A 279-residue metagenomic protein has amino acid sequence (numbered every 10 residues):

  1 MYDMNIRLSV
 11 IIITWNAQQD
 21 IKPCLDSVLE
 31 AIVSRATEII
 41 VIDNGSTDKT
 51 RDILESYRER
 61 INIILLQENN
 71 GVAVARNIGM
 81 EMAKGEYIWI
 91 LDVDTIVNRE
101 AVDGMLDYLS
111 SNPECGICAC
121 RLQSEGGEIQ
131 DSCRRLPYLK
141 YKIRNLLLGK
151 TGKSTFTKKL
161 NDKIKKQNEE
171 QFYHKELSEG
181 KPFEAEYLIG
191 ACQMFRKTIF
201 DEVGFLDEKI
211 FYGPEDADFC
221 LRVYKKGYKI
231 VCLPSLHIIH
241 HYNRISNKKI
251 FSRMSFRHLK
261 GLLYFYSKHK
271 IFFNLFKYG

Functional and structural regions predicted by a protein language model:
A17-I32: Short, well-formed alpha-helical segments that are part of the catalytic scaffolds of diverse glycosyltransferases
S27, D43-D52, E68: A conserved acidic beta->alpha catalytic loop
L66-A83: Glycine-rich, basic loop-to-helix element that forms the pyrophosphate-binding segment of sugar-nucleotide handling
I88: Short aromatic/hydrophobic "clamp" motif used to bind/position activated sugar donors
E100-S132: Conserved donor NDP-sugar-binding/catalytic core segment of glycosyltransferases
P137-A185: Short, flexible, basic/aromatic active-site loop/helix in glycosyltransferases
S178-G180, E186-G204, K209-H237: A short, conserved alpha-helix in the catalytic core of glycosyltransferases
P214-G279: Active-site-adjacent helix/loop segment of glycosyltransferases that harbors family-specific signature motifs
